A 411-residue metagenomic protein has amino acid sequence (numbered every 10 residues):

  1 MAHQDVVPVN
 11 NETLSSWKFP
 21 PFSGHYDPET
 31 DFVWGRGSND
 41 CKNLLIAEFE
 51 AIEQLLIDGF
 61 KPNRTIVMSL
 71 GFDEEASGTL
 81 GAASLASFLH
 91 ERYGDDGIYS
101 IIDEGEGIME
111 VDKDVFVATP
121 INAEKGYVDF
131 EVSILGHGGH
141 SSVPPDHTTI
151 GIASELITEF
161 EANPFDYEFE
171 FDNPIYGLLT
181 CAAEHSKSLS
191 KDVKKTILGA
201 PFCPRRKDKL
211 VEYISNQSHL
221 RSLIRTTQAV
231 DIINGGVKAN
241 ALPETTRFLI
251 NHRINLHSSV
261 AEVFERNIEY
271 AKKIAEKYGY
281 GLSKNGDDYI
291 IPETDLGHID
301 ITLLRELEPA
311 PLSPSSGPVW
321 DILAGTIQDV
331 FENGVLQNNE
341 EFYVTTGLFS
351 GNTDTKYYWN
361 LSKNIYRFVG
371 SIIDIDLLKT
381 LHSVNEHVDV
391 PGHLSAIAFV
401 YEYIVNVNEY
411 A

Functional and structural regions predicted by a protein language model:
M1-R36, L55-R64: Acidic/His- and Gly-rich active-site-bordering loop/insert found across diverse amide/peptide-bond hydrolases
F19, N63, G97, V115 (+3 more regions): Short, solvent-exposed loop/turn segments at the edges of secondary structure
F32, G37-T119: Acidic/histidine-rich catalytic neighborhood of metal-dependent amide-processing enzymes
E74-A76, G136-S142, V237, H252-V260 (+1 more regions): A generic structural motif
A82-F88, H137, S141-F169, E265: A short core secondary-structure module
G105-E106, V117-F130, I372-D376, H382: Flexible glycine/proline-rich, aromatic-decorated loop/lid segments
A123, P144-D146, R221, V237-E244 (+1 more regions): Short, solvent-exposed beta-strand/turn "edge" segments of beta-rich domains on protein surfaces
F169-V237, E244, A261-E269, I274-A411: An extended, acidic, His-containing surface patch that forms the Zn2+-binding/catalytic region of metallohydrolases
